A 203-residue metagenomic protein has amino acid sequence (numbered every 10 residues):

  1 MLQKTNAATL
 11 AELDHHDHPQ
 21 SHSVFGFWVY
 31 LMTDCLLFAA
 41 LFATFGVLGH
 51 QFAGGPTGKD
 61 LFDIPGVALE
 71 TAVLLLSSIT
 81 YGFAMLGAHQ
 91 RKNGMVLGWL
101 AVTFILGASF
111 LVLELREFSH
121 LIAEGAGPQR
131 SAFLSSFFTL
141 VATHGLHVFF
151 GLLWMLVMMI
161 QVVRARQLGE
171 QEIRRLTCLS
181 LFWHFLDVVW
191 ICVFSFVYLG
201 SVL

Functional and structural regions predicted by a protein language model:
M1-L203: ...captures the hydrophobic TM-helix bundle architecture rather than a specific catalytic motif, and can also fire on
